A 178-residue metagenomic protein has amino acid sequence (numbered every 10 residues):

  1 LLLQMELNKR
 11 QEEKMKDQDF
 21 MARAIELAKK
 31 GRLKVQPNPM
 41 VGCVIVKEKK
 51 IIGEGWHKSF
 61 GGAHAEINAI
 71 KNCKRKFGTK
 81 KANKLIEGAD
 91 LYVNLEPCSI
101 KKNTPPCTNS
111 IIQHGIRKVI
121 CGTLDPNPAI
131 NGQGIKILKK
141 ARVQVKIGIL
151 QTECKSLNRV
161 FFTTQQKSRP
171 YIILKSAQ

Functional and structural regions predicted by a protein language model:
E6-V35, E48-I51, F77-E87, I100-Q178: Zinc-dependent deaminase
P37-M40: Short, small/polar residue-rich loop motifs at catalytic or cofactor-binding pockets
G42-V44, N94, K175-Q178: Short beta-strand segments
G53-G55: Short hydrophobic alpha-helix segments
K58-K71: A short, polar/charged loop-to-alpha-helix boundary motif
S59, L95, T123: Residues that line or immediately flank small-molecule/substrate-binding pockets and catalytic motifs
I86-L95: A short, small-residue-rich loop immediately preceding and capping a beta-strand
